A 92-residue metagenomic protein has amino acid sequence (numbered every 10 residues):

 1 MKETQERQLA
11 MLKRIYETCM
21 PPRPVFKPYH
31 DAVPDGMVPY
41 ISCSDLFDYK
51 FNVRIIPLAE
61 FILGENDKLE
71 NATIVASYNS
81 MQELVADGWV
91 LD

Functional and structural regions predicted by a protein language model:
M1-D92: Terminus-proximal functional modules
